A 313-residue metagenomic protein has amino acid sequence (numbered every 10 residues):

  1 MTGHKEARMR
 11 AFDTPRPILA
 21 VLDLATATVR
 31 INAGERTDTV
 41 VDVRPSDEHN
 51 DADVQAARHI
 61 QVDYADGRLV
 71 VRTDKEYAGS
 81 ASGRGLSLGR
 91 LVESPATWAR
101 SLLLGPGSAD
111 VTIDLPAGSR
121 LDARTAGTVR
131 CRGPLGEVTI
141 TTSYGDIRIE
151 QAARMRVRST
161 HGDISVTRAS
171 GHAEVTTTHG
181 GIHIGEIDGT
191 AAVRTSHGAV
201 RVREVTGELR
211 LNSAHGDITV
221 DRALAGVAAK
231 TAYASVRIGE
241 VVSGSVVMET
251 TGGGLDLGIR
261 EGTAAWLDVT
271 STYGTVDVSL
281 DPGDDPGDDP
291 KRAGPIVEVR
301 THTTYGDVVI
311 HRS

Functional and structural regions predicted by a protein language model:
M1-S313: Intrinsically disordered, low-complexity terminal regions
